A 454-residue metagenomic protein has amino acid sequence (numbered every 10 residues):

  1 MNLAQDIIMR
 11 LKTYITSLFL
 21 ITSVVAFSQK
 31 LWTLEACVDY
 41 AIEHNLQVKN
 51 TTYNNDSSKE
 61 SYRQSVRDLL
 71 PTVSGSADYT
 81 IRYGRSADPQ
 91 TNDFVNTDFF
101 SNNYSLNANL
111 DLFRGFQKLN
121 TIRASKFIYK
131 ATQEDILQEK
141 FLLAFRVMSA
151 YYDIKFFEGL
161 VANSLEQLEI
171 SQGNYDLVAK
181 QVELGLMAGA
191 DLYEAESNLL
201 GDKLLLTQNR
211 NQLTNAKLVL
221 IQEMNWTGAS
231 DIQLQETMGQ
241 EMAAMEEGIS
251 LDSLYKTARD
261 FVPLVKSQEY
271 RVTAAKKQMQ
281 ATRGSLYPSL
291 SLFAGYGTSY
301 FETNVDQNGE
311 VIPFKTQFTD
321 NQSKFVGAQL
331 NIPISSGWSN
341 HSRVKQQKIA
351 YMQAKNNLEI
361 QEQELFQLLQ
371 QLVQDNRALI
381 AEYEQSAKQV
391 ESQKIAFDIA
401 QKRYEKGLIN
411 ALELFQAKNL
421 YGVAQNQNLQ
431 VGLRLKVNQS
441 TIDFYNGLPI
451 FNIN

Functional and structural regions predicted by a protein language model:
M1-V38, I42-N45, Y193, I450-N454: Bacterial Sec-dependent N-terminal signal peptides
A26-S74, D78, G84, G228 (+4 more regions): Bacterial Sec-pathway N-terminal export signals of envelope proteins
K30-A150, L290, A294, W338-H341 (+1 more regions): Short flexible linkers and secondary-structure junctions
K49-Y53, V66-R67, L112-K140, L165 (+6 more regions): Sec/SRP-type N-terminal targeting helices
S76-L110, T237-E246, Q280, F293-I332 (+1 more regions): Small/polar, glycine/serine/threonine/aspartate-rich low-complexity segments that form flexible
L142-T257, D375, L379, Y421: Periplasmic alpha-helical coiled-coil/stalk elements that build and connect Gram-negative outer-membrane
V182-L186, Y404-L408, Y445: A short glycine-centered flexible hinge/capping loop motif at secondary-structure junctions
G228, Q427-N454: Acidic, low-complexity, intrinsically disordered peripheral segments
